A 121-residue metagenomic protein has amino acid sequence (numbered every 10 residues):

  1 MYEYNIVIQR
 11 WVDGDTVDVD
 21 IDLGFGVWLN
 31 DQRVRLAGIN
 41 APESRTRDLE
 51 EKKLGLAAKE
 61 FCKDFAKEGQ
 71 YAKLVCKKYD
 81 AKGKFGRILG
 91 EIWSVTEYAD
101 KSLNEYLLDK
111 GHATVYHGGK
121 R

Functional and structural regions predicted by a protein language model:
M1-R121: Small beta-barrel nucleic-acid-binding modules, primarily SNase/OB-fold domains and secondarily Tudor-like barrels
